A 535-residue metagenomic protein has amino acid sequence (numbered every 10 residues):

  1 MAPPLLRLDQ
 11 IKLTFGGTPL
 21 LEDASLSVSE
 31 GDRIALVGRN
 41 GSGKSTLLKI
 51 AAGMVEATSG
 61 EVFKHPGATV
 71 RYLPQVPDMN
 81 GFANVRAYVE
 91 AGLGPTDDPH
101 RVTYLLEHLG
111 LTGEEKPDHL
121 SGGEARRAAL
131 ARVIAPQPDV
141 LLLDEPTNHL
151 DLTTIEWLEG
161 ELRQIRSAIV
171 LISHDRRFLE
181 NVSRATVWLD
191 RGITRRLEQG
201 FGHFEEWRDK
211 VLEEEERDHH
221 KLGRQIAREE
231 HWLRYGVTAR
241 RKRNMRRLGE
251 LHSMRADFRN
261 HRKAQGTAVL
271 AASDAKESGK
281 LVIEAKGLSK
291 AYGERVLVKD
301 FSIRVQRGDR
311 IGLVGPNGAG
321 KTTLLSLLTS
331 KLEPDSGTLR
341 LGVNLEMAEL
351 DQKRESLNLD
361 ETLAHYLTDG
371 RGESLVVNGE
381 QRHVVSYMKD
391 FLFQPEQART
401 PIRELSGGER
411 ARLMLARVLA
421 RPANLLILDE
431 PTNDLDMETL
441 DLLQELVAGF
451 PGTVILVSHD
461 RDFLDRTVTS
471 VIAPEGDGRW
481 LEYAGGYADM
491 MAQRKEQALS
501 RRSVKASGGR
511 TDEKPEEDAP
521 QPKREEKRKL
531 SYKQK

Functional and structural regions predicted by a protein language model:
M1-H220, L270-K535: ABC ATP-binding cassette signature C-motif
R208-E250, M254-H261: Intracellular alpha-helical coupling/juxtamembrane segments of multi-pass membrane proteins
H261-K263, G337: Active-site phosphate-binding and catalytic loops of NTP-dependent enzymes
Q265-A268: Short Pro/Gly-enriched beta-strand edge/turn motifs at strand-loop
